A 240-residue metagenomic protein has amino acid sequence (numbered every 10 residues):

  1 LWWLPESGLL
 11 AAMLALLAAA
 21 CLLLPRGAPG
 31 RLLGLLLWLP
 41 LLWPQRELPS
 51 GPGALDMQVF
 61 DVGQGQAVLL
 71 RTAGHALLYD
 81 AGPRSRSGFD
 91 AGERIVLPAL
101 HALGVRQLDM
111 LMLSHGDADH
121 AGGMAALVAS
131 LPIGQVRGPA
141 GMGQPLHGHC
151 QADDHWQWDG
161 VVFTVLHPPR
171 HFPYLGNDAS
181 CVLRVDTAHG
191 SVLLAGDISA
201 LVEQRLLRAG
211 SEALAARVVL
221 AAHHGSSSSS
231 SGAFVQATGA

Functional and structural regions predicted by a protein language model:
L1-Q58, R71: Transmembrane helix-bundle segments that form internal channels/tunnels in multi-pass membrane proteins, characterized
P49-A54, D159-R170: Short Pro/Gly-enriched beta-strand edge/turn motifs at strand-loop
G51-P98, A102, Q107, G176-A200: Conserved beta-strand hairpin/beta-sheet module of binuclear metal-dependent hydrolase folds, prominently
F60, G92-V96, S114, A118-L127 (+1 more regions): Active-site-proximal loop/helix segments of hydrolase catalytic cores
L70, Q151-G160, L183-V185: Short acidic-hydrophobic surface loop/beta-edge motif
A76-D80, D109-L113, Q135-G138, L193-A195 (+1 more regions): Structural recognition of the beta-strand scaffold that forms the well-ordered cores of secreted hydrolase catalytic
V105, I133, A237-A240: Proline-aspartate-enriched helix->loop->beta-strand connector
G116-D153: Active-site HxH/HxHxD metal-binding segment of metal-dependent hydrolases
